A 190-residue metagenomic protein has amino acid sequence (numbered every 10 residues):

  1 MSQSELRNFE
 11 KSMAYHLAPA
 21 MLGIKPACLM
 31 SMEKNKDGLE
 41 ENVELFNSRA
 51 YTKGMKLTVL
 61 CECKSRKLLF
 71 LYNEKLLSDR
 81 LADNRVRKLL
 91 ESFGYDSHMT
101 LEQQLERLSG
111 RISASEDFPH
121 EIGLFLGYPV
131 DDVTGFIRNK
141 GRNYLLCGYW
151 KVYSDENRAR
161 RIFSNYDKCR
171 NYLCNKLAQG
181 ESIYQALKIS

Functional and structural regions predicted by a protein language model:
M1-L108, C147-S190: A conserved ligand/cofactor-binding region detector
Y95, G110-S113, R138: Short helix-capping and hinge/turn segments at secondary-structure transitions, especially at repeat and domain
L101, S115, I122-V130, V152-D155 (+1 more regions): Short capping loops/turns at secondary-structure boundaries
E106-I122: A mid-sequence, solvent-exposed acidic-amphipathic segment
F118-L145: Hydrophobic/aromatic-rich, well-ordered segments within soluble, folded domains that form packed cores
